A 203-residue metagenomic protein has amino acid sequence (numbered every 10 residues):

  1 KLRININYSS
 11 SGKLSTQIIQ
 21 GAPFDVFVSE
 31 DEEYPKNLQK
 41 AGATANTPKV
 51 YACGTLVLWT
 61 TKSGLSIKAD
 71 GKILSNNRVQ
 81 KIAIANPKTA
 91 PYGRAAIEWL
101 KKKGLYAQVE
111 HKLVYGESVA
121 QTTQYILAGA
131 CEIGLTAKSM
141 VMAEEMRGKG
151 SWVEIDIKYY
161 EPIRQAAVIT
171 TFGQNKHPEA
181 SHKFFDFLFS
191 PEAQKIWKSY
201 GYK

Functional and structural regions predicted by a protein language model:
K1-Y8, G12-A22, S29-E32, K36-T44 (+2 more regions): Exported/periplasmic ABC-transporter solute-binding proteins
